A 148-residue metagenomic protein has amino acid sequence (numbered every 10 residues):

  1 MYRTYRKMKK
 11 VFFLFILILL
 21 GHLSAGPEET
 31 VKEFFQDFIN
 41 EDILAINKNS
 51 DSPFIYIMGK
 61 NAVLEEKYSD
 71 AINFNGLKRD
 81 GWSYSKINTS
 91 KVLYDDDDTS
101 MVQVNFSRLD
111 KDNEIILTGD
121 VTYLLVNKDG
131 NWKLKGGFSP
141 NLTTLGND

Functional and structural regions predicted by a protein language model:
M1-V11: Positively charged n-region of N-terminal signal peptides that target proteins for export
V11-L20: Sec-dependent N-terminal signal peptides
H22-A25: Sec/Tat signal peptide C-region and signal peptidase I cleavage site
D42-I57: Short, well-ordered alpha-helical segments enriched in acidic and aromatic residues
S50, K60-N61, V104-R108, V121-Y123 (+1 more regions): A mature extracytoplasmic/lumenal domain signature
A71-I115: Surface-exposed, charged secondary-structure patches
I116-D148: Short beta-strand edge/turn micro-motifs at domain boundaries
